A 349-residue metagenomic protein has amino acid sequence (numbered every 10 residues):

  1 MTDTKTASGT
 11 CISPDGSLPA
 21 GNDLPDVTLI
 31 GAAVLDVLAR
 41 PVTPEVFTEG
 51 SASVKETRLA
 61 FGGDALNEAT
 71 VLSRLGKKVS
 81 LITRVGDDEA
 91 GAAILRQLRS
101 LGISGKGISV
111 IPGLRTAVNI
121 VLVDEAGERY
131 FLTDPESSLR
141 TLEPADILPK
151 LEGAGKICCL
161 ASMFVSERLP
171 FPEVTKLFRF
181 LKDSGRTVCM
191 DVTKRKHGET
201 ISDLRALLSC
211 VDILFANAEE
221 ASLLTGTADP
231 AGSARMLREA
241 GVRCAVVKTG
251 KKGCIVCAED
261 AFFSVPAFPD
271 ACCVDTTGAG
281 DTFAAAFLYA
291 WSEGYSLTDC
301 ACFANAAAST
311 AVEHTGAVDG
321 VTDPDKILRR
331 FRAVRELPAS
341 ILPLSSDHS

Functional and structural regions predicted by a protein language model:
T2-D36, Q97-V110, V123-I213, A218-F263 (+2 more regions): Ribokinase/PfkB-type carbohydrate-kinase core domain
T43-G63: Short catalytic helix/loop segments, enriched in acidic residues and glycine and frequently bearing histidine
E56-D64, S109-G113, G278: Active-site nucleophile and cofactor-binding loops and adjacent substrate-binding regions of central metabolic enzymes
L66-S73, V174-F178: Histidine-anchored nucleotide/phosphate-binding helix
A69-K78, V123, A290-E293: Alpha-helix C-terminal capping segments
R74, A240, C244-T249, F268-L344: Conserved post-catalytic alpha-helical subdomain immediately downstream of the catalytic base and nucleotide-binding
V79-G107: A glycine-rich beta-to-alpha transition motif near the start of alpha/beta enzyme domains, typified by
